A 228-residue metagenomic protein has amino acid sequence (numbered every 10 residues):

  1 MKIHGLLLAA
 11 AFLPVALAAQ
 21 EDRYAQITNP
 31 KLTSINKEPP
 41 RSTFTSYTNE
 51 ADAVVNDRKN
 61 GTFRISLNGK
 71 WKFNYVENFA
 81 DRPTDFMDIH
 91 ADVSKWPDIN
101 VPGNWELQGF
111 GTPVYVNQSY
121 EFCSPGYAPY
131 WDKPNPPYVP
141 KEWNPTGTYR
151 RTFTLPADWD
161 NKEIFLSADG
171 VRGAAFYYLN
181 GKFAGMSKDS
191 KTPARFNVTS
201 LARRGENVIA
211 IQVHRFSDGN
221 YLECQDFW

Functional and structural regions predicted by a protein language model:
M1-E21: Bacterial Sec-dependent N-terminal signal peptides
D22-Q26, P30-S34, E38, S46 (+6 more regions): Accessory beta-strand-rich segments of carbohydrate-active enzymes
R58-Y75, D98: Mature N-terminal segment immediately following signal peptide/propeptide cleavage in secreted/periplasmic
L67, F86-A91, Y177, A184: Disulfide-rich extracellular domains of secreted proteins
N68, V93, Y149-R150: Hydrophobic residues on conserved beta-strands that form the core of alpha/beta folds
R82-K95, I99: Short Gly/aromatic-enriched secondary-structure transition segments
P125-D132: Surface-exposed intrinsically disordered loops and tails
